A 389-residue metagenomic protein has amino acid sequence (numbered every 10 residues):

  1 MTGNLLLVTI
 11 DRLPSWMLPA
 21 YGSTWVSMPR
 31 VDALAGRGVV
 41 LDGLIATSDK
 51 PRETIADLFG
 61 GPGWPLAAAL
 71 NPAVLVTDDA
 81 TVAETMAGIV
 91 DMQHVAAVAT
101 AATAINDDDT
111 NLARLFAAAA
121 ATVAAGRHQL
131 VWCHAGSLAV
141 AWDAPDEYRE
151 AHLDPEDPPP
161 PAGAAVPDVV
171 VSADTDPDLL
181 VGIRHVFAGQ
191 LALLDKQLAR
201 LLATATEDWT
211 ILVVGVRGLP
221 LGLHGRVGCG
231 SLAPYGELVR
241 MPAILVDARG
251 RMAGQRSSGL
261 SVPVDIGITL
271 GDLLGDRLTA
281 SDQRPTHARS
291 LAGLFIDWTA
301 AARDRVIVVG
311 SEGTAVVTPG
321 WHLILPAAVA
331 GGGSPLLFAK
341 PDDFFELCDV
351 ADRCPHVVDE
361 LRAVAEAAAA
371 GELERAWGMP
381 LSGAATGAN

Functional and structural regions predicted by a protein language model:
M1-N389: Catalytic domains that recognize anionic headgroups
